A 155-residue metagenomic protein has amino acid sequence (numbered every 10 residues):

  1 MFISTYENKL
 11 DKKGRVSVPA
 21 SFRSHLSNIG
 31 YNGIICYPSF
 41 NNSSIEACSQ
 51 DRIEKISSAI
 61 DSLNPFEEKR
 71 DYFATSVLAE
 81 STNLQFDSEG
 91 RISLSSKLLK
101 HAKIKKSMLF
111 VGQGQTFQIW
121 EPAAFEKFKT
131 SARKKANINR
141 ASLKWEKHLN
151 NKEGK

Functional and structural regions predicted by a protein language model:
F2-I45, Q50-D51: A positional/architectural concept
G14-V18, G90-L94, L98, F117-I119: Short, structured motif recognition centered on aromatic/hydrophobic residues
N28-S43, K100-P122, N137: A short beta-strand-loop micro-motif that forms or neighbors metal/cofactor- and ligand-binding patches at active-site
S44-E68: A low-complexity, Ser/Thr/Gly/Pro-enriched, surface-exposed linker/loop concept that marks segments flanking
I45-D51, Q118-S131, K135-I138: Positively charged
D61-I92, S96-L99: Short, solvent-exposed interaction modules
R133-K155: Acidic/histidine-enriched, glycine/proline-rich intrinsically disordered or flexible terminal extensions
